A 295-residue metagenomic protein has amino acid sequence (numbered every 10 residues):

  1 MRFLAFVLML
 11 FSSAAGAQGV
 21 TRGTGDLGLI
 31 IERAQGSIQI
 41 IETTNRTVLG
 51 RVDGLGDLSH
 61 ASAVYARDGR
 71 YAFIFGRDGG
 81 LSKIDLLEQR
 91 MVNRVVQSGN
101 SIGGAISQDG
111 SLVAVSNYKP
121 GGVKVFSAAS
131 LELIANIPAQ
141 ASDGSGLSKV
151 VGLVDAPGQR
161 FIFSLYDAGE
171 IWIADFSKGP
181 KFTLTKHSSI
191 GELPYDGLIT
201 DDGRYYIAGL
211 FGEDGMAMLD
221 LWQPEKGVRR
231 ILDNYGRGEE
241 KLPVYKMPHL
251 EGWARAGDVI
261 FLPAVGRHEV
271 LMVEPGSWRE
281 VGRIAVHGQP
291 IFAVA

Functional and structural regions predicted by a protein language model:
M1-M9: Sec-dependent signal peptide recognition, specifically the positively charged N-region followed immediately by
M9, S13-A295: Predominantly soluble domains enriched in secretory-pathway, periplasmic, or organellar proteins
